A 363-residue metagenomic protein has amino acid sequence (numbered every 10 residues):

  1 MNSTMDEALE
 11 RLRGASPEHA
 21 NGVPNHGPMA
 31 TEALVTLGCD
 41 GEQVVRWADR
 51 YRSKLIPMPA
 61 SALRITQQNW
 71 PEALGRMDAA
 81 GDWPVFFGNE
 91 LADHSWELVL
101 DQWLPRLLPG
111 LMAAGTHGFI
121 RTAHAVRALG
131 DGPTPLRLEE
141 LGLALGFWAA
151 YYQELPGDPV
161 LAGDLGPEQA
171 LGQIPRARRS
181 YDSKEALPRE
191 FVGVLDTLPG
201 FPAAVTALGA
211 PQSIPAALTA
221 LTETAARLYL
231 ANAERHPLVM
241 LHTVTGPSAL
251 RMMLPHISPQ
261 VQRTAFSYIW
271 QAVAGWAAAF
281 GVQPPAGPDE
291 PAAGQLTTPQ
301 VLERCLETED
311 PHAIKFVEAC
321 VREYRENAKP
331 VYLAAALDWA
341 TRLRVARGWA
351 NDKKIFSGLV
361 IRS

Functional and structural regions predicted by a protein language model:
M1-S363: Mature, well-folded catalytic/scaffold domains that follow N-terminal targeting or propeptide regions
